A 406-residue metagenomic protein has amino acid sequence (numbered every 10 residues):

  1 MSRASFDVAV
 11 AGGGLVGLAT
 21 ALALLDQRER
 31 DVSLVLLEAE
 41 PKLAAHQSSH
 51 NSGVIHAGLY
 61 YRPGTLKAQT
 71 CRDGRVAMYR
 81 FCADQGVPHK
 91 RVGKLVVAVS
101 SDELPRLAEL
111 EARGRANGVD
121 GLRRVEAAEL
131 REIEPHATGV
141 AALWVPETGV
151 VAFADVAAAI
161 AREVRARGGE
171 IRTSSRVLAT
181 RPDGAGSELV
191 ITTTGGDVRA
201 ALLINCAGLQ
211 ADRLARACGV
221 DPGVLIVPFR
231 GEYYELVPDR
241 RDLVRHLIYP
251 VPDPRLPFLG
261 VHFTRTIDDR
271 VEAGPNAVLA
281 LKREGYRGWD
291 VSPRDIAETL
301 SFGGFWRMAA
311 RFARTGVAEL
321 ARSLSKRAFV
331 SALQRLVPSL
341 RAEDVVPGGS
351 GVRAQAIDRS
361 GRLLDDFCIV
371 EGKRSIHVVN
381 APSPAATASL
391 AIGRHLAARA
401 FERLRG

Functional and structural regions predicted by a protein language model:
S2-V16, V35: Beta1/beta-strand and adjacent pyrophosphate-binding region of the FAD-binding site in flavoprotein oxidoreductases
A19, T180-V291: Flavin-dependent oxidoreductases
L25-S49: Glycine-rich FAD pyrophosphate-binding loop
A44-G74, M78, Q85-H89, L279-T315: Glycine-rich active-site loop/strand segments that organize a redox cofactor
G53-E129, G139, G260-V261, R270-E272 (+1 more regions): Dinucleotide-binding Rossmann-like beta1-alpha1 core, especially the glycine-rich loop that anchors the ADP
R62-D73, V97-R106, L143-E163, R172 (+2 more regions): Short beta-strand to alpha-helix junction loop
A128-R131, L225-R230, E235, D239 (+1 more regions): Flavin (FAD/FMN) cofactor-binding core of flavoprotein oxidoreductases
L143-L202, Q210-R213, L390-F401: Helical element adjacent to the flavin cofactor pocket in flavoenzyme catalytic cores
